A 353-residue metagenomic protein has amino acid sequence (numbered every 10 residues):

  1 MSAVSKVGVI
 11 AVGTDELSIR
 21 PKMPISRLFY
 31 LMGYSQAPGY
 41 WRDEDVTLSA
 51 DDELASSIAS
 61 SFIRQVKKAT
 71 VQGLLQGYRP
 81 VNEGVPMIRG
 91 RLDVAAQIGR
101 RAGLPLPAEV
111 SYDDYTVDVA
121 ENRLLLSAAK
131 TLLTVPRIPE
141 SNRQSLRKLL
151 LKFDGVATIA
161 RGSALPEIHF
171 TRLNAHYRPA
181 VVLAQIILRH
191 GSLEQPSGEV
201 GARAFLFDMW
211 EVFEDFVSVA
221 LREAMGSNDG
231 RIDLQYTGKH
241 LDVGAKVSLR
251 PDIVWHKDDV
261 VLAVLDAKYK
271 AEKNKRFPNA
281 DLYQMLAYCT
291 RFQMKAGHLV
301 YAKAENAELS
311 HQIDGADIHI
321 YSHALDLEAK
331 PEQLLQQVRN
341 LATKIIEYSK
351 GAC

Functional and structural regions predicted by a protein language model:
M1-S197, G201-R203: Residue(s) in the substrate-gating loop at a strand-loop-helix junction that position the organic substrate next
V200-C353: Catalytic core segments in nucleotide and nucleic-acid processing enzymes
